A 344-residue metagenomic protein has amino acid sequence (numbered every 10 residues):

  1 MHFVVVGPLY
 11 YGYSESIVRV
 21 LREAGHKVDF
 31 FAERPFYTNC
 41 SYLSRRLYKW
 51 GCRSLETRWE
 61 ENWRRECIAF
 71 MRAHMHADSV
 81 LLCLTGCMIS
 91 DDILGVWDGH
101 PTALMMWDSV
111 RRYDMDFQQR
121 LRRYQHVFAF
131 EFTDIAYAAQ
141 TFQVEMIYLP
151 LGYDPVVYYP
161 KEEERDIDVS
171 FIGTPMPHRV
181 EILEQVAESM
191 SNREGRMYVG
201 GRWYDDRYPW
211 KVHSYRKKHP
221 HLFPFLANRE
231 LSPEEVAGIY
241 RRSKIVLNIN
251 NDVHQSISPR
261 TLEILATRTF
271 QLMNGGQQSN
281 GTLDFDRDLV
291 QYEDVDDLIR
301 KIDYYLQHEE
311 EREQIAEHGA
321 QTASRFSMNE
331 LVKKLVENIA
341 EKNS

Functional and structural regions predicted by a protein language model:
M1-G51, W59-N62, E66-A69, M75 (+3 more regions): Nucleotide-sugar donor-binding catalytic core of glycosyltransferases
F70, Y113-D116, E235, D297: Short acidic active-site motifs
T85, G95-V110, F128: Active-site proximal beta-strand in glycosyltransferases
S109-Y113, D154: Short acidic loop-to-helix transition motifs that present clustered carboxylates
L289-V295, Y304-E309: Conserved acidic donor-binding segment of nucleotide-sugar-dependent glycosyltransferases
L298, E311, I315, L331-L335: Hydrophobic alpha-helical packing elements
E311-R325: A short, well-ordered alpha-helix in the C-terminal region of glycosyltransferases
M328-S344: C-terminal alpha-helical cap of glycosyltransferases
